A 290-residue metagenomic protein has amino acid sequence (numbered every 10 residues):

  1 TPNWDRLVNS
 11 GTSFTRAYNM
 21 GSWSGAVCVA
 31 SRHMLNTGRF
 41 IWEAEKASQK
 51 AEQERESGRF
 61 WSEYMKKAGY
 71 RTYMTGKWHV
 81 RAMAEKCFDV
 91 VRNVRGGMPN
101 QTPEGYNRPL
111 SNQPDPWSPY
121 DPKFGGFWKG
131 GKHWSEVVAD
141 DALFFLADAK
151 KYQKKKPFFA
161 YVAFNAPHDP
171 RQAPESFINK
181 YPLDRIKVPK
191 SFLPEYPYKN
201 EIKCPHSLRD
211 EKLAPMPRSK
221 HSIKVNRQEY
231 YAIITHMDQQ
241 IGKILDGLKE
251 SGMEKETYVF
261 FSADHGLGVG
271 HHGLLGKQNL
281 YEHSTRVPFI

Functional and structural regions predicted by a protein language model:
T1-I290: Formylglycine-dependent sulfatase
